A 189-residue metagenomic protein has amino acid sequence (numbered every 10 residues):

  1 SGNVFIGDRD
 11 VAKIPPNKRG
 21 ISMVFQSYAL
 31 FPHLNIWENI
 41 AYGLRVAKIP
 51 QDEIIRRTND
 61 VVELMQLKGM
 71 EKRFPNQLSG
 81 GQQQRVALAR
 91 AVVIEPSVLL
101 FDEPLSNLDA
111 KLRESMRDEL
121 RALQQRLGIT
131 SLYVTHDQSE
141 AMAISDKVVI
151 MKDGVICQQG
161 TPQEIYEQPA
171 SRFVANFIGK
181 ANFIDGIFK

Functional and structural regions predicted by a protein language model:
G2-R9: Conserved ABC transporter NBD signature motif
I14-S22, Q26-N176: ABC ATPase nucleotide-binding domains
A170-K189: ATPase nucleotide-binding modules
